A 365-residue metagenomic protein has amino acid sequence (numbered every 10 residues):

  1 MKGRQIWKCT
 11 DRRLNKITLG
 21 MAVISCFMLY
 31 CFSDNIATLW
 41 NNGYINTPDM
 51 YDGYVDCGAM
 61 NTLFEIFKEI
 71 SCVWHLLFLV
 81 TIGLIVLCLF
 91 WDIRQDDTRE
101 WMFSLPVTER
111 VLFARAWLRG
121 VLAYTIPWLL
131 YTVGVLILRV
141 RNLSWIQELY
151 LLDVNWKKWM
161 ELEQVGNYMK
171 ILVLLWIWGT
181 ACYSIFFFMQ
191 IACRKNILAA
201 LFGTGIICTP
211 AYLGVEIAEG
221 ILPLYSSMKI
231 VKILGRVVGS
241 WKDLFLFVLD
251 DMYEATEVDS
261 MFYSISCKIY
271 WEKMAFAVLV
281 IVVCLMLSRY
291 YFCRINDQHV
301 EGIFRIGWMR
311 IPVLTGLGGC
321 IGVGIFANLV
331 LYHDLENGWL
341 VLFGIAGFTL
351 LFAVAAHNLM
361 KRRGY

Functional and structural regions predicted by a protein language model:
M1-V23: Aromatic- and glycine-rich beta-strand/loop motifs that create alpha-glucan
K16-M28, L122-Y131, L314-I321, F348-L350: Alpha-helical transmembrane segments
I24-L39, T132-R139, I325-A327: Alpha-helical transmembrane segments of multi-pass membrane proteins
S33, G58-L79, L118-G203, T209-A211 (+1 more regions): Secretory targeting signals
N35-I66, K158-L162, C208-M309, G318-Y365: Terminal transmembrane helical anchor/hairpin motif
K68-T98: Long, hydrophobic alpha-helical segments
V86, T98, I185, L287-S288: Hydrophobic/aromatic residues in alpha-helical transmembrane segments
L89-L122: Helix-loop-helix units of permease transmembrane domains in multi-pass membrane transporters, especially ABC
